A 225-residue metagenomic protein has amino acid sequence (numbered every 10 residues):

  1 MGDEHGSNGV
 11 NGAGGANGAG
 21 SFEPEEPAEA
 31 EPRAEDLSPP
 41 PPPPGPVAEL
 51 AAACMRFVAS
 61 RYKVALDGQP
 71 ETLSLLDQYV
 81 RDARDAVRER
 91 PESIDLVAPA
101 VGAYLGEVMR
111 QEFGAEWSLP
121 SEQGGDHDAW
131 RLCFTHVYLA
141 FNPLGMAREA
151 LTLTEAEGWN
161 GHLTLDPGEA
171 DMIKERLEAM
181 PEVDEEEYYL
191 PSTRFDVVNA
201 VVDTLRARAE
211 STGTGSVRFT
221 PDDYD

Functional and structural regions predicted by a protein language model:
D3-G6, F22-A98: N-terminal low-complexity, intrinsically disordered segments
H5-N17: Asparagine/serine/threonine-enriched low-complexity, disordered tracts, especially those forming N-linked glycosylation
A83, V108, E112-F113, A150-T154 (+1 more regions): Generic structural signal for hydrophobic core residues of well-folded globular domains
L96-P143: Aromatic- and glycine-enriched beta-alpha-beta binding-site module
R131-T214: A recognition module on extended beta-rich or small alphabeta surfaces enriched in W/G with H and D/E
D223-D225: C-terminal structured domains
